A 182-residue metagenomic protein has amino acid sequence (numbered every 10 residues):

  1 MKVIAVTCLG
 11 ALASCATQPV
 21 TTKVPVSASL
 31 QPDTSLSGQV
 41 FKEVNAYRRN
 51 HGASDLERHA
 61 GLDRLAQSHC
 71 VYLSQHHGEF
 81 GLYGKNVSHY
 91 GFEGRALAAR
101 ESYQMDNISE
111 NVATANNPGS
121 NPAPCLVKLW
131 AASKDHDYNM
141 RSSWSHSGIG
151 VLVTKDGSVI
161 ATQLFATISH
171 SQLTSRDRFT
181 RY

Functional and structural regions predicted by a protein language model:
M1-A13: Sec-dependent bacterial lipoprotein signal peptides
A13-S35: Bacterial Sec signal peptide processing site at the extreme N-terminus
A16, V71, P124-L126: Sequence contexts marking disulfide-bonded cysteines in secreted/extracellular proteins
Q31-L97, S143-S147, L152: Short, well-ordered surface patches within globular domains
S74-Q75, E79-L82, N121-P122, Q172-S175: Short, solvent-exposed loop/turn elements at domain surfaces
H89-S169: A well-ordered secondary-structure block
Q163, T167-Y182: Low-complexity, Gly/Ser/Thr/Pro-rich intrinsically disordered linker/tail segments
